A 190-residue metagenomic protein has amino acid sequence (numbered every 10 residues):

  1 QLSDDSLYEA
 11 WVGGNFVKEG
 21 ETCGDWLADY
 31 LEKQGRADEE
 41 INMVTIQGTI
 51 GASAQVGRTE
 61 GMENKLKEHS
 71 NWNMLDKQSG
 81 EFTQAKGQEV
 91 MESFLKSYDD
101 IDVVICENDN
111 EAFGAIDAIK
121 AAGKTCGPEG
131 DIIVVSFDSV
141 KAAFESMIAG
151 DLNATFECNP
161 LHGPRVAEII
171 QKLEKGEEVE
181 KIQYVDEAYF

Functional and structural regions predicted by a protein language model:
Q1-K18, N42, V140-I148: Flexible loop/hinge segments that line or gate small-molecule binding clefts
L2, W26-Q34, K65-H69, S93-S97 (+4 more regions): Structured segments of extracytoplasmic/periplasmic soluble domains in secreted or envelope-associated proteins
S6-Y8, E39-N42, K67-M74, D99-V103 (+2 more regions): Loop/turn elements at helix/coil->beta-strand transitions in domains of secreted/extracellular proteins
E9-V44: A conserved helix-loop-strand patch within extracytoplasmic ligand-binding domains of the periplasmic binding
E19-W26, S53-W72, K86, V90 (+1 more regions): Short, solvent-exposed amphipathic alpha-helices that sit in or adjacent to ligand/effector-binding or catalytic
D38-T59, S70-Q88, K96, I105: Basic- and aromatic-lined ligand-binding clefts that recognize polyanionic substrates
E40-I50, A54, K65-L66, C158-F190: Hinge/cleft segment of the Venus flytrap/periplasmic-binding protein
M62, D76, G80-E145: Hydrophobic alpha-helical
